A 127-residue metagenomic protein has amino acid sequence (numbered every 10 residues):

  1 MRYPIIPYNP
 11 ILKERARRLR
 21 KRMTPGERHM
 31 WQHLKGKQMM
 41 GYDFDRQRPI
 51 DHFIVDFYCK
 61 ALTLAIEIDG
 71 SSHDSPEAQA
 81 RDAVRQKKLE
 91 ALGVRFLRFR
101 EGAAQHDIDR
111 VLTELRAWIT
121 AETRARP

Functional and structural regions predicted by a protein language model:
M1-E14, P76-P127: Basic, glycine-rich
I11-Y42: Acidic-basic catalytic patches of nuclease active cores, encompassing PD-(D/E)XK and other metal-cofactor nuclease
P25, R48, A80-R81: Residue-level recognition of alpha-helix initiation/capping sites
M40-Y42, R46, D51-V55: Short beta-strand or tight-loop elements that sit immediately N-terminal to catalytic metal-binding acidic residues
R46, D69, R100-E101: A secondary-structure boundary/capping signal
I54-V84, A104: Short beta-strand-loop-alpha-helix junction that forms the active-site gateway of nucleic-acid-processing nucleases
